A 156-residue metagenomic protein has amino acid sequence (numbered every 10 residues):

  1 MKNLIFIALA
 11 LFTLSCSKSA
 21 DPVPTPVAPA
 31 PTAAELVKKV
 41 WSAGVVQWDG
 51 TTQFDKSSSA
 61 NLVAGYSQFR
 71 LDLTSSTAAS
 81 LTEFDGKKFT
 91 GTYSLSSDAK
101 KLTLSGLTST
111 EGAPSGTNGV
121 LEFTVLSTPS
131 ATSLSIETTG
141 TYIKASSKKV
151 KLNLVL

Functional and structural regions predicted by a protein language model:
M1-I5, S17-K18: Positively charged n-region of N-terminal signal peptides that target proteins for export
F6-A10: Hydrophobic alpha-helical targeting segments used for export or membrane insertion
T13-S15: C-terminal motif of bacterial Sec signal peptides marking the signal peptidase cleavage site
S17-T90, S96-L156: Lipid interaction determinants
